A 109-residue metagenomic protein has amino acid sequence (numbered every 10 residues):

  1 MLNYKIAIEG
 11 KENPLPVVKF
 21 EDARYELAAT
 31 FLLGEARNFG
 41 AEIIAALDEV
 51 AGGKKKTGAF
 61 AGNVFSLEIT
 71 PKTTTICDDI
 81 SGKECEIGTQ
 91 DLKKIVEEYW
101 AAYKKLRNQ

Functional and structural regions predicted by a protein language model:
M1-F60: The feature represents the first ordered module of a protein
Y4, A23, D79-I80, Q109: Short linear motifs in intrinsically disordered/low-complexity regions
K19, A29-L33, G82, T89-D91 (+1 more regions): Surface-exposed beta-strand edges and their flanking turn/coil or helix-capping segments
A45-D91, V96-E97: Amphipathic protein-protein interaction modules
K93-Q109: Mixed-charge, glycine-accented linear interaction segment located at domain edges/termini
